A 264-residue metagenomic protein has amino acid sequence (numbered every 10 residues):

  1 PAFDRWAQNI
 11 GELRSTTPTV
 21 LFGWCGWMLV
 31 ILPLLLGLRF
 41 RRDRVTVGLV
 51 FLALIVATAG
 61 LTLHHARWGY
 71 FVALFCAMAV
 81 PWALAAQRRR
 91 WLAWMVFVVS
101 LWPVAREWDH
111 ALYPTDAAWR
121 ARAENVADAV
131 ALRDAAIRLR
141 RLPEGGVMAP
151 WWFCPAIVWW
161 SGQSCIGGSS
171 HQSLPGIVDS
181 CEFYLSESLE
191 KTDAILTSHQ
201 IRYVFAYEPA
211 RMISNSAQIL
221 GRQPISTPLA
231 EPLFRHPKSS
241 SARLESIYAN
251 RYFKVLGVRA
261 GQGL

Functional and structural regions predicted by a protein language model:
P1-R41, V45-L52: Alpha-helical transmembrane segments at the extracellular/periplasmic loop-to-helix junctions of multi-pass membrane
W24-M28, V50, L74, W91-M95 (+2 more regions): Alpha-helical transmembrane segments
L29-R39, L52-H64, V72-R90: Transmembrane alpha-helices and membrane-interface helical segments of multi-pass integral membrane enzymes
R44, F51-L52, L63, A127-A131: Short secondary-structure boundary/capping elements
V45-V47, I55-A59, S246, Y252: Helicase P-loop NTPase motor core of nucleic-acid translocases
M78, L84-A111: Signature aromatic-anchored transmembrane alpha helix within multi-pass, membrane-resident enzymes that catalyze glycan
W102-L264: Extracytoplasmic
